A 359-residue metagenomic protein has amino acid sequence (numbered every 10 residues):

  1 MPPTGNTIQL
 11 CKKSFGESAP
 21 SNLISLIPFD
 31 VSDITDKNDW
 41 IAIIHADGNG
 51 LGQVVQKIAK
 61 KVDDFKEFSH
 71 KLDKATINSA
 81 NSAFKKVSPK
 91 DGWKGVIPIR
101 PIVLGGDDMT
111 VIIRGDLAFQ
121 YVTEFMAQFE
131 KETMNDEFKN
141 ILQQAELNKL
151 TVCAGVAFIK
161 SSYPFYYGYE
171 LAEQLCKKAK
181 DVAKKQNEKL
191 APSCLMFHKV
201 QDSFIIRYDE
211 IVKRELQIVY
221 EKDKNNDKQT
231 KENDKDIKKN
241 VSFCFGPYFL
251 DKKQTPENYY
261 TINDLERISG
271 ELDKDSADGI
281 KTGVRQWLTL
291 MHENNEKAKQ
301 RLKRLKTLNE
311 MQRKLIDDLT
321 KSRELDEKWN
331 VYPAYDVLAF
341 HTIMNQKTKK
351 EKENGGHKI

Functional and structural regions predicted by a protein language model:
M1-I359: Charged, helix-rich terminal subdomains or tails
